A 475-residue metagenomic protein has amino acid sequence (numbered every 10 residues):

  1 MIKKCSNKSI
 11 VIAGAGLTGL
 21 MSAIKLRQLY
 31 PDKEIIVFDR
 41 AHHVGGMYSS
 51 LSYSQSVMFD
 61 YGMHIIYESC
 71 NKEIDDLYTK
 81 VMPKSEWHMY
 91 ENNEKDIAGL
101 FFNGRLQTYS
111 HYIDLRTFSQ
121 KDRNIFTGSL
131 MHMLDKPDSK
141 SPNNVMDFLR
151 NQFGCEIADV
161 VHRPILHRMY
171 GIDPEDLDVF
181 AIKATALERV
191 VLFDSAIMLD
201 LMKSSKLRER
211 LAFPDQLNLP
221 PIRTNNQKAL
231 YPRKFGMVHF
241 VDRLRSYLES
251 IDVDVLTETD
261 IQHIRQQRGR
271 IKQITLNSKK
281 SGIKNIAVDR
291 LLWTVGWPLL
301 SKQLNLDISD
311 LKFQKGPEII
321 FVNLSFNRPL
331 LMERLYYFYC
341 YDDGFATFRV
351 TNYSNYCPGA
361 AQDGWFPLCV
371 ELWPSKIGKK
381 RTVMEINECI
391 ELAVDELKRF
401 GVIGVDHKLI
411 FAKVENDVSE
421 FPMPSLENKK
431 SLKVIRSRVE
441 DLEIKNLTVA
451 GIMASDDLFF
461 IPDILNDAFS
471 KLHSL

Functional and structural regions predicted by a protein language model:
I2, K8-V37: N-terminal Rossmann-like FAD-binding beta1-loop-alpha1 element of flavoenzymes
I2-K3, S50-S52, Y109-H111, T117 (+1 more regions): Conserved flavin/dinucleotide-binding core of flavoenzymes
T18, H43, P298: Conserved Rossmann-like nucleotide-cofactor binding loop
R27-Y53: Glycine-rich FAD pyrophosphate-binding loop
L29, R233, T259-V383, N387 (+3 more regions): Mid-domain catalytic core of redox enzymes that form a hydrophobic substrate pocket/lid adjacent to a catalytic redox
Q55-P137, L187, V191: Dinucleotide-binding Rossmann-like beta1-alpha1 core, especially the glycine-rich loop that anchors the ADP
M89, N93-E94, T257-T259, R265: Short loop/edge segments at beta-strand edges and connector loops that shape dinucleotide/nucleotide cofactor-binding
T127-Q262: Active-site/ligand-binding neighborhood in enzyme catalytic cores
